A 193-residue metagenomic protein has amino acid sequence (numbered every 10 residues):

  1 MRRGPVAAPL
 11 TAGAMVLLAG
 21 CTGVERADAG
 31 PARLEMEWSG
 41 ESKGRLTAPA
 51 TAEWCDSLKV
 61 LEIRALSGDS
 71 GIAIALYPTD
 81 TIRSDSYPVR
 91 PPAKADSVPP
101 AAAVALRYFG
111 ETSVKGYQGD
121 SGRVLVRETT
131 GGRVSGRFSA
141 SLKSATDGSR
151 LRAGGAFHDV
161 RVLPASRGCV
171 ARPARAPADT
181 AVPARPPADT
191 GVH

Functional and structural regions predicted by a protein language model:
M1-T11: Bacterial N-terminal signal peptides that target proteins for export
L18-G20: C-terminal motif of bacterial Sec signal peptides marking the signal peptidase cleavage site
T22-A29: Bacterial lipoprotein signal-peptidase II cleavage site
R26, R45, P49-G131: Surface-exposed helix/loop patches within compact recognition domains
G30-T51: Post-signal peptide N-terminal segment of mature Sec-exported envelope proteins
P100-F109, R137-K143, G154-A156: Generic short beta-strand segments
L125-S135, D147, R161-P164: A short, structured loop/turn motif at beta-sheet edges
A140-H193: Edge beta-strand at a domain terminus
